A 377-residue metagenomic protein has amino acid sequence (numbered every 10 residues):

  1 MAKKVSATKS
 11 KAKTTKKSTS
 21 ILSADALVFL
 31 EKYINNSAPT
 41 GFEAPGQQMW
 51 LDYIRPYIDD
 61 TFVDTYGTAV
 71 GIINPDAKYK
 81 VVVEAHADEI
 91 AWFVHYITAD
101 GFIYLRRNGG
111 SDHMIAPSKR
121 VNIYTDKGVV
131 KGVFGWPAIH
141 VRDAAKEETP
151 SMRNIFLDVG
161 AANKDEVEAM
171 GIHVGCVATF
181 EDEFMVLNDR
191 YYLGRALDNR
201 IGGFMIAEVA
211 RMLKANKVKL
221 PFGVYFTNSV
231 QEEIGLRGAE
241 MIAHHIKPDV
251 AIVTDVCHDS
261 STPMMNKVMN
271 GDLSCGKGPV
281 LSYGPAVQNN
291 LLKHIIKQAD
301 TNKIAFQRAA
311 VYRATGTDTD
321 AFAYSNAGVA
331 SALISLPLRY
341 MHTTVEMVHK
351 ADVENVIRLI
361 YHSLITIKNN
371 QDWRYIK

Functional and structural regions predicted by a protein language model:
M1-K377: N-terminal hydrophobic/helix-forming segments and targeting peptides
